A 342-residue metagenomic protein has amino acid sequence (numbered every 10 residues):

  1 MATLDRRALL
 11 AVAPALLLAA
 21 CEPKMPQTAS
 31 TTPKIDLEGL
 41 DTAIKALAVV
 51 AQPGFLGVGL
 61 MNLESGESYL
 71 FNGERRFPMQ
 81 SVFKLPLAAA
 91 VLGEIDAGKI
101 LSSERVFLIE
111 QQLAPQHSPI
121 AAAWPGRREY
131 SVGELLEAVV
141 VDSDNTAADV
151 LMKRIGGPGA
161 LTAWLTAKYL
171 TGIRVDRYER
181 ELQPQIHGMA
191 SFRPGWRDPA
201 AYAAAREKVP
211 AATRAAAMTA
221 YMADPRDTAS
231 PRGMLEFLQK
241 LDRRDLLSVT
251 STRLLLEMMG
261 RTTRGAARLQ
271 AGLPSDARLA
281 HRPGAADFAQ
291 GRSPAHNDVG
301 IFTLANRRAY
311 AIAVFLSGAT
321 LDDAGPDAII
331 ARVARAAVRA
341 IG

Functional and structural regions predicted by a protein language model:
A2-L10, E22-I44, P158, T219 (+2 more regions): Structured C-terminal helix/loop/strand segments within mature extracytoplasmic catalytic/sensor domains
A11-A15: Sec-dependent N-terminal signal peptides
P26-M189: Active-site-adjacent loops and short helices of periplasmic peptidoglycan-processing enzymes
E67, A122-P125, A216-M218, V314-L316: A short small-residue
P119, A167-K168, E179-R180, R193-P194 (+4 more regions): Short alpha-helix boundary/capping motifs
D144-K153, R174-E179, P194-A211, R292-L304 (+2 more regions): Short, highly charged low-complexity linear segments
G172-S248: Active-site-proximal helix/loop microenvironment of the serine DD-peptidase/beta-lactamase transpeptidase fold
